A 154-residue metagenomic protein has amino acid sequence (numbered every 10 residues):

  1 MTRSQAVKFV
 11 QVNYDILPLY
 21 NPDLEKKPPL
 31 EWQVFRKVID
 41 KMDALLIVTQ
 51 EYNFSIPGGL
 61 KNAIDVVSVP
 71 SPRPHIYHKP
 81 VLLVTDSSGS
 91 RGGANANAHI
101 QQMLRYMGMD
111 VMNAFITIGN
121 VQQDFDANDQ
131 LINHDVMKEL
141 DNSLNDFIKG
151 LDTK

Functional and structural regions predicted by a protein language model:
M1-V7: A short, Lys/Arg-enriched amphipathic alpha-helix followed by its capping loop at the start of a domain
K8-V10, D110: Conserved beta-strand segments of alpha/beta enzyme cores
Q11-E31, D124-N128: N-terminal beta-loop-helix "entrance" segment that forms/cooperates in small-molecule cofactor or anionic ligand
N13, V48-T49, A114, V121: A secondary-structure boundary/capping signal
P29-M107: Helix-loop-strand module that forms the ligand-binding subsite of alpha/beta enzymes
V34, D110-K154: Glycine-rich phosphate/pyrophosphate-binding loop and the adjoining helix
